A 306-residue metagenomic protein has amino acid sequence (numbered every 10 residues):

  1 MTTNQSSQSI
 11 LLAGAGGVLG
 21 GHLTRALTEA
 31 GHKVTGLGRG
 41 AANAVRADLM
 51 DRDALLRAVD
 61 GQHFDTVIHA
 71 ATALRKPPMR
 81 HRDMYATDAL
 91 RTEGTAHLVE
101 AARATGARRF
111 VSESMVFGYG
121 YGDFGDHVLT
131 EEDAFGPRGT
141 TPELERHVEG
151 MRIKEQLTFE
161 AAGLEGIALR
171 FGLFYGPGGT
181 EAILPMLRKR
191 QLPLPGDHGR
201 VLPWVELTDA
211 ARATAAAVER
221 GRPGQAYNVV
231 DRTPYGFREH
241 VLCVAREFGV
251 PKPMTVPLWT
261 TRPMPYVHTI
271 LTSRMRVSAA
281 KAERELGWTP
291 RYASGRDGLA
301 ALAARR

Functional and structural regions predicted by a protein language model:
Q8-A30: N-terminal Rossmann NAD(P)H-binding glycine-rich loop of SDR-like oxidoreductase domains
V18, A213-Y266: Mid/C-terminal beta-alpha module of Rossmann-like enzyme folds, strongest in SDR-family dehydrogenases/epimerases
A42-H97, A101: NAD(P)H-binding glycine-rich loop region in Rossmannoid oxidoreductase-like domains and their noncatalytic homologs
A96-L144: Conserved Rossmann-fold NAD(P)-dependent oxidoreductase catalytic core, especially the SDR/UDP-sugar
S114-F117, K154-P177: Conserved beta-loop-beta element that borders a ligand/cofactor-binding pocket
L184-P193, G199-P234: Alpha-helical substrate-binding/gating segment
R238-L242, R262-T289: Conserved C-terminal active-site "lid" loop/helix of NAD(P)H-dependent oxidoreductases that clamps the redox cofactor
A293-R306: Amphipathic terminal alpha-helices
